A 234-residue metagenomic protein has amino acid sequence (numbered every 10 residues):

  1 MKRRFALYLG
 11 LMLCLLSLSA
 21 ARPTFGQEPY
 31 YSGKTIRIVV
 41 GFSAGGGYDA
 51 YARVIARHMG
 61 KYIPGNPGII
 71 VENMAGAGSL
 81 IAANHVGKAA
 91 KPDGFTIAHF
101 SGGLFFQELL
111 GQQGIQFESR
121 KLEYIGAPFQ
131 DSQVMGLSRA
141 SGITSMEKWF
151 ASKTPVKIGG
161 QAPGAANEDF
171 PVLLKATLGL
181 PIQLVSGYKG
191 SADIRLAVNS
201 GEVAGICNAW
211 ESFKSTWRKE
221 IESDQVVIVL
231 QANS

Functional and structural regions predicted by a protein language model:
Y8-A20: Bacterial N-terminal signal peptides
T24-I38, P64-P67, A90-T96, I143 (+2 more regions): Immediate post-signal peptide segment of exported/extracytoplasmic ligand-binding proteins
I36, G68-I81: Early extracytoplasmic/lumenal segment of secretory-pathway proteins
I38-A52, A75-G78, G159-A166: Extracytoplasmic "Venus flytrap"
G45-G65, E168-A176: Short, polar/charged alpha-helical segment
K61, H85-T96, F105-S200: Hinge/capping helix and adjacent helix->loop/strand transition within the periplasmic-binding protein
D93-F100, A204-W210, I228-L230: Paired acidic/hydrophobic, glycine-rich loop segments that form the ligand-binding mouth/hinge of periplasmic-binding
Q130, T216-S234: C-terminal lobe and pocket-closing loops of periplasmic/extracytoplasmic Venus-flytrap solute-binding proteins
